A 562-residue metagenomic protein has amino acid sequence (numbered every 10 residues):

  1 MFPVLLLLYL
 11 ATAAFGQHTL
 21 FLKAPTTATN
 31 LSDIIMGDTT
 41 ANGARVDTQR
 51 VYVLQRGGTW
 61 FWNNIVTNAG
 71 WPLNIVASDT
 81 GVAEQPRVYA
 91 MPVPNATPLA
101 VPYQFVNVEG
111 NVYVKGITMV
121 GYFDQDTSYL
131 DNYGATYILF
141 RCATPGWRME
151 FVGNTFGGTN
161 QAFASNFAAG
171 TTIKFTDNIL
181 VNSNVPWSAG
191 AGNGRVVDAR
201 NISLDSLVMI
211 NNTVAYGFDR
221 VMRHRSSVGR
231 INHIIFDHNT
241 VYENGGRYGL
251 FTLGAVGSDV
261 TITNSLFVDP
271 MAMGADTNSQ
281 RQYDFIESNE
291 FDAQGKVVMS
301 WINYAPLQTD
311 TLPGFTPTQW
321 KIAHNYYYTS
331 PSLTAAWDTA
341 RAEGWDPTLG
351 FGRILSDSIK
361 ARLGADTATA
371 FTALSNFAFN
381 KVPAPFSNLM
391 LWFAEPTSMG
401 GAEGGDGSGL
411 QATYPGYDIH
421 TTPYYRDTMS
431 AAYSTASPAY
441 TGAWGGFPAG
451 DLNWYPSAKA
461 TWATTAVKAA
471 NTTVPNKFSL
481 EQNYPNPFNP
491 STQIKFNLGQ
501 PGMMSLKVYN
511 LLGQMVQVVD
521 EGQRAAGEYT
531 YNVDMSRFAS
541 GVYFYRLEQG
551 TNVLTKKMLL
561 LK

Functional and structural regions predicted by a protein language model:
M1-T19, A466-A469, N476-S479, K495 (+2 more regions): Bacterial Sec-dependent N-terminal signal peptides
G16-N64: Acidic Gly/Asp/Thr-rich repetitive segments characteristic of extracellular carbohydrate-active and adhesion proteins
N64, A69-Y129: Right-handed parallel beta-helix/beta-spiral solenoid domain characteristic of secreted/periplasmic
P72, G110-G121, P145-T159, A169-D219 (+5 more regions): Right-handed parallel beta-helix
Y89-V106, D126-A143, G158-G170, P186-N201 (+3 more regions): Extracellular beta-strand/beta-solenoid scaffold signature
Q282-K468: Acidic, glycine- and Ser/Thr-rich low-complexity intrinsically disordered tracts in extracellular/secreted proteins
N471-K562: C-terminal outer-membrane/trafficking sorting elements
